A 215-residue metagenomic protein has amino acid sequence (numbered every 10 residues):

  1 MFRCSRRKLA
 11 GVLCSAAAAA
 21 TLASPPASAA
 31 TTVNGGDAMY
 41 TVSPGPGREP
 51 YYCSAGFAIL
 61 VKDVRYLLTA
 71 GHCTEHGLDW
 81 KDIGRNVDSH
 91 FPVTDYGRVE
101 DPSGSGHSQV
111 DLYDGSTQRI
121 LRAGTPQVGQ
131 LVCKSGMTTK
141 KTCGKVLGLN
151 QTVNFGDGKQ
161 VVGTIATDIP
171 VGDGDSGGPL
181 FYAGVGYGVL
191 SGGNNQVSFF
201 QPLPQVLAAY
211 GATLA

Functional and structural regions predicted by a protein language model:
M1-A29: Secretory targeting and sorting signals
C4-R6, A16, E75, S135 (+1 more regions): Residue-level detector of bioactive/disordered segments in secreted/extracellular proteins and virion assembly
P25, D79-I83, D114-G115, P126-Q130 (+2 more regions): Short amphipathic alpha-helical surface micro-motifs
A30-S116, I120-L121, S135, N154-F155 (+1 more regions): Catalytic histidine site
T125-G158, V171-G172: Flexible, gly/ser-rich surface segments that form the specificity/activation loops bordering the active-site cleft
